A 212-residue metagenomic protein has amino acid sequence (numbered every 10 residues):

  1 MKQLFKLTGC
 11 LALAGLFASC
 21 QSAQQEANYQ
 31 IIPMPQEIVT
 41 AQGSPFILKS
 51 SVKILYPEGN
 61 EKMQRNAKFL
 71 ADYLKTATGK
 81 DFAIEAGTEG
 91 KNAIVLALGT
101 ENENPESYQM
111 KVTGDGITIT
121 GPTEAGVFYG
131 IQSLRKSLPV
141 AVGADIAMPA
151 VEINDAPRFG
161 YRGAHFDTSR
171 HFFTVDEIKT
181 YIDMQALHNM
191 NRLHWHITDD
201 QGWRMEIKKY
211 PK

Functional and structural regions predicted by a protein language model:
M1-Q30: Bacterial Sec-dependent N-terminal signal peptides
C20-R162: Acidic, contiguous N-terminal accessory segments
K62-M63, F172-T174, D200-E206: Flexible loop/turn segments at secondary-structure boundaries
T120-G121, R162-V175: The substrate-binding groove and active-site-proximal loops of carbohydrate-active enzymes, especially glycoside
P157, Q201-K212: Aromatic- and acidic-residue-enriched carbohydrate-binding clefts of CAZyme catalytic domains
E177-D200: Catalytic domains of carbohydrate-active enzymes, especially glycoside hydrolases
